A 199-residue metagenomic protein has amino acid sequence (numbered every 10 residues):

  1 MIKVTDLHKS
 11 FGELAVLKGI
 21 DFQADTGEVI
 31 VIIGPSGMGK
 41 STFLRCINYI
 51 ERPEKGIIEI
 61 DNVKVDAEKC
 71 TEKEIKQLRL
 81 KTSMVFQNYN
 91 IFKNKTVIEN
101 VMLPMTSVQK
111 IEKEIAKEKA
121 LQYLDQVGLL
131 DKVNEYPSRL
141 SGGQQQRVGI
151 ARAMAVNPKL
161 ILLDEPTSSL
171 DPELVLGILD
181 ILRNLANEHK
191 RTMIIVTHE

Functional and structural regions predicted by a protein language model:
N48: Helix-to-loop junction immediately C-terminal to a conserved catalytic motif
V65-S83, K113: ABC ATPase NBD coupling module
K95-L103: Short coil-to-helix segment of the ABC ATPase nucleotide-binding domain corresponding to the Q-loop/switch region
E135-S138, V156, N187: Conserved signature/switch motifs of ABC ATPase nucleotide-binding domains
I161-D164: Catalytic Walker B motif of ABC-type/P-loop ATPase nucleotide-binding domains
P172-L174: Helix N-cap at the start of a conserved alpha-helix in ABC-type nucleotide-binding domains
L176-E188: Helical segment within the ABC ATPase nucleotide-binding domain
